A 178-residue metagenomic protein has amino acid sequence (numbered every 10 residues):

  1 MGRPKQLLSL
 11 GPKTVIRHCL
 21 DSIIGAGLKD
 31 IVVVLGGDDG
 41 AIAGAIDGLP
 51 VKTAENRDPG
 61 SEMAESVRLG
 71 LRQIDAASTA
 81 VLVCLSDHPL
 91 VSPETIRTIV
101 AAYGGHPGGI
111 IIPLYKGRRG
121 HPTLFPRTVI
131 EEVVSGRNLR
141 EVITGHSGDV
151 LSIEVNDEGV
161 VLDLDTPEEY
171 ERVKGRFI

Functional and structural regions predicted by a protein language model:
M1-L35, A43, I99: N-terminal glycine-rich phosphate-binding loop and ensuing alpha1 helix
G27, D47-P50, H146: Short, structured coil segments at secondary-structure junctions
K29-I31, A80, D149: Residues at the starts of beta-strands that form the adenosine-phosphate
G37-D38, D58, E62, E94 (+2 more regions): Short beta->alpha linker loops
G40-I46: Acidic helix N-cap motif at the loop->helix transition within catalytic regions of sugar-transfer enzymes
G48-S61: Conserved donor nucleotide-binding strand/loop of the catalytic core
G60-E132: Conserved beta-loop-beta/alpha segment of the NTase-like Rossmann-fold superfamily that binds/positions NTPs
E131, S135-I178: Conserved alpha/beta core of the MobA/IspD/sugar-nucleotide pyrophosphorylase nucleotidyltransferase superfamily
